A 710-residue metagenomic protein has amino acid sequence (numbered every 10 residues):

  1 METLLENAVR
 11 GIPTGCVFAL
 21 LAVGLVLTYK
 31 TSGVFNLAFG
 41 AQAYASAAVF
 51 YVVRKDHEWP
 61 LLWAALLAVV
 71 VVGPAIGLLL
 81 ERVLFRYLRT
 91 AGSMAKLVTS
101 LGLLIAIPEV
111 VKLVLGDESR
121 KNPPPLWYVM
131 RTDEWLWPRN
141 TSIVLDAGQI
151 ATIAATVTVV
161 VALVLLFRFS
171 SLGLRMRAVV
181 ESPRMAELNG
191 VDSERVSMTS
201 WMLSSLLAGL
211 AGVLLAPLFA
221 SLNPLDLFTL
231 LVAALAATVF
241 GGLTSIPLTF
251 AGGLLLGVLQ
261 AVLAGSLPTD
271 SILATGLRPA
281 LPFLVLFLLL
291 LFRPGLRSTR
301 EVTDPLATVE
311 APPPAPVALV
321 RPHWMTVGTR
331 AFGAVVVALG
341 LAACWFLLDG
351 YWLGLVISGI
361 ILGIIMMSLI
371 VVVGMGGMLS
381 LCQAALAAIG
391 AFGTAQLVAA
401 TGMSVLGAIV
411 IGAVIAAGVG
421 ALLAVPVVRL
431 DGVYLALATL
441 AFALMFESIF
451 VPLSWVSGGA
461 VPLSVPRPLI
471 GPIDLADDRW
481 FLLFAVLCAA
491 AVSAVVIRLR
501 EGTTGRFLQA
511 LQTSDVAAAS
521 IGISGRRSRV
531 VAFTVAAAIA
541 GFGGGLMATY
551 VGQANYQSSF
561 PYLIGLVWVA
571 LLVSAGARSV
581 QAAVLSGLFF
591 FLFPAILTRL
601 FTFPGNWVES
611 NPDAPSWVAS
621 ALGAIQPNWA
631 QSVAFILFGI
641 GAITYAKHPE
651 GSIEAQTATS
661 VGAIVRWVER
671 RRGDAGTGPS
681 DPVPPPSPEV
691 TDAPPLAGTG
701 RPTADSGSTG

Functional and structural regions predicted by a protein language model:
M1-E6, E134-N140: Short, strongly hydrophobic alpha-helical membrane anchors
M1-E6, V26-F35, Y51-A64, A342-G354 (+3 more regions): Short, hydrophobic transmembrane alpha-helix segments
M1-I12, C16, T199: Residue-level signal for short hydrophobic patches within transmembrane helices of multi-pass membrane transporters
V17, L21, G40-A45, T90-P123 (+7 more regions): Transmembrane alpha-helices and adjacent helix-loop boundaries
A19, V23, L27, L66 (+19 more regions): Hydrophobic positions within alpha-helical transmembrane segments of bacterial inner-membrane proteins
L80-R86, V110-K121, F169, L215-A216: Transmembrane alpha-helix boundary signature
F85-T90, R175-L188, Q509-A510, S520 (+1 more regions): Short amphipathic alpha-helical coupling elements at transmembrane boundaries
L166-L174, A178-S182, L499-G505, L511: Transmembrane helix boundary and interhelical loop/hinge segments in multi-pass membrane proteins
